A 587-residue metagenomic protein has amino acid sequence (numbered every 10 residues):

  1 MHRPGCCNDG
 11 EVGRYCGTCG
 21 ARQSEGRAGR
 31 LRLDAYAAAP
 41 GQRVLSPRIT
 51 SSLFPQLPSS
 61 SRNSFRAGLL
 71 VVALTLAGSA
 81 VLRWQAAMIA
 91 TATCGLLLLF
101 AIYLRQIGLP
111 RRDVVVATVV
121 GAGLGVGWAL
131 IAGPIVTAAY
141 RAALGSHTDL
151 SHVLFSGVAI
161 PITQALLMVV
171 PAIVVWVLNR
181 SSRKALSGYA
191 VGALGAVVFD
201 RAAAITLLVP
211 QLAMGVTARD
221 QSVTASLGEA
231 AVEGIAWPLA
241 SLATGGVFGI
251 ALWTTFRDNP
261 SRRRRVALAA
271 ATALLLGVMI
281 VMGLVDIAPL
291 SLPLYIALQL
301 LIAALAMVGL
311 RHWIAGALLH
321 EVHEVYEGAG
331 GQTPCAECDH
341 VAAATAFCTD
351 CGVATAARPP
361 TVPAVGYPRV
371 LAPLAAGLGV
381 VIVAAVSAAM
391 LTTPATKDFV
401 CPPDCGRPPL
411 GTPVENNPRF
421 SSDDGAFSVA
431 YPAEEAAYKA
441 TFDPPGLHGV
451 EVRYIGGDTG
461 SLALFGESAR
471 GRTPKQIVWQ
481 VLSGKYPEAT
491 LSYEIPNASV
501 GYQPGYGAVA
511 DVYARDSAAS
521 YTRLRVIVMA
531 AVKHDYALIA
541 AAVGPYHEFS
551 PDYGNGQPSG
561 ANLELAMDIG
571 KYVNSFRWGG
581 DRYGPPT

Functional and structural regions predicted by a protein language model:
M1-P394, S422: Hydrophobic alpha-helical segments at protein termini of multi-pass membrane proteins
Q164, D424, R470-P474, Y521 (+1 more regions): Solvent-exposed, acidic/flexible segments
N259, R263-V278, V285-L290, A518-T587: Extracytoplasmic/periplasmic C-terminal soluble domains
P360-V452, A542-T587: N-terminal targeting sequences that direct proteins away from the cytosol to non-cytosolic compartments
A430-E434, I455-T459, G501-P504, A531-L538: Short, solvent-exposed coil/turn segments at beta-strand boundaries
G449-Q480: A short acidic-to-branched-hydrophobic micro-motif
A469, Y513, P545-Y546: Solvent-exposed coil/turn segments that connect beta secondary-structure elements in extracytoplasmic/periplasmic
W479-H534: Signature of long, low-cysteine stretches enriched in small and polar/charged residues
